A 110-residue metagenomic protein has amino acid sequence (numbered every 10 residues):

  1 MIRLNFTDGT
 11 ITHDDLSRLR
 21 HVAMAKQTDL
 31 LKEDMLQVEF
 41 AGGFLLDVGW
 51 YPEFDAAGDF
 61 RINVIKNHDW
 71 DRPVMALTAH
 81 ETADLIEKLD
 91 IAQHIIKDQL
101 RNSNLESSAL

Functional and structural regions predicted by a protein language model:
M1-F44, E106-A109: Negatively charged, low-complexity tracts enriched in Asp/Glu with abundant Ser/Thr
F6, G58-L110: Mixed-charge, Lys/Arg-enriched low-complexity segments
I11, L16, L45, D55 (+2 more regions): Generic "edge-of-domain/loop-turn" microfeature
M35-N67: A short, structured beta-strand/loop element
